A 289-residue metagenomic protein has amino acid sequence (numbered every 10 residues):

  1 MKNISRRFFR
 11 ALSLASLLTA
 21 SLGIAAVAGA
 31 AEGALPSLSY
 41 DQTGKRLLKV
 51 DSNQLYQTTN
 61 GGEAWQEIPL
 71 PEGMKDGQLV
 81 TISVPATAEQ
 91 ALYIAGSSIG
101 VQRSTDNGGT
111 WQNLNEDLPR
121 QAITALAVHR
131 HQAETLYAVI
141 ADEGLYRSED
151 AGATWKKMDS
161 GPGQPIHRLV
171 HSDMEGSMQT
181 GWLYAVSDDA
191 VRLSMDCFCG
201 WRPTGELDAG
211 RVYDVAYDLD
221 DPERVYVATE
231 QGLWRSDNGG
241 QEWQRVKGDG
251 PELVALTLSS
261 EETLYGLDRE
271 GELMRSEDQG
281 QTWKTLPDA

Functional and structural regions predicted by a protein language model:
K2-A289: Extracellular glycan-interacting surfaces
